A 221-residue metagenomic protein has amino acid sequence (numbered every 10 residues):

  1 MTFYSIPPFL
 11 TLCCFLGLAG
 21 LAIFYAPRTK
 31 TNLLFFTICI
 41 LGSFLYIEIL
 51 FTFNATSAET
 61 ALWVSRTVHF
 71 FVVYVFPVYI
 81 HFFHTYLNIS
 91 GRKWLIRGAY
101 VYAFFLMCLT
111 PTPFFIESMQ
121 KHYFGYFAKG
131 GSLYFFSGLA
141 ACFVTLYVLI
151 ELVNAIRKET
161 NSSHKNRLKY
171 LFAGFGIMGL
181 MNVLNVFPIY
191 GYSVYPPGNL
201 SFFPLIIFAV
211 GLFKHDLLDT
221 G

Functional and structural regions predicted by a protein language model:
M1-L16, A26-S118, H122, F127-V148 (+2 more regions): Individual alpha-helical transmembrane segments in multi-pass integral membrane proteins
S5, E48-I49, H164-G221: Interfacial "cap-and-anchor" motif at the non-cytosolic start of specific transmembrane alpha-helices
G17-L21, V78-F82, A141-N161, I207-L217: Alpha-helical transmembrane segments in multipass membrane proteins, preferentially the mid-helix core
G20, I47, F51, L87 (+2 more regions): Hydrophobic residues within well-ordered, non-membrane alpha-helices that form the packing/core of soluble catalytic
L21-A26, M107-P111, N182-I189: Hydrophobic alpha-helical transmembrane segments
I23-F35, H84-L95, V153-R167, L217-G221: Membrane-interface helix-boundary motifs at transmembrane edges
